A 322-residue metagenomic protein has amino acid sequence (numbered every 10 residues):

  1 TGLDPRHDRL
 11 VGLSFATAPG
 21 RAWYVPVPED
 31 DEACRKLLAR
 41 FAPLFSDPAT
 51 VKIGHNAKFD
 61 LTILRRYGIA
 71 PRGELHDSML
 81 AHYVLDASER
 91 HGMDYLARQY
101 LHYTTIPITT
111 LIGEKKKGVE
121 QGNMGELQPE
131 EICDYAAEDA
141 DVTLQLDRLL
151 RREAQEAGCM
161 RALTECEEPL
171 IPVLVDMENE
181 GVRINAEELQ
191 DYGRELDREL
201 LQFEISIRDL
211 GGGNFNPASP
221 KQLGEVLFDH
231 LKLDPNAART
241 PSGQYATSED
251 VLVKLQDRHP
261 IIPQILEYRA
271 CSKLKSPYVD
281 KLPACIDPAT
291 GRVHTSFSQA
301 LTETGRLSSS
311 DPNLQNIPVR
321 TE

Functional and structural regions predicted by a protein language model:
T1-E29, S46, H55-A57, R72 (+6 more regions): Conserved "right-hand" nucleotidyltransferase catalytic core of DNA-directed polymerases
A33-A49: Short, basic/hydrophobic alpha-helical segments
K52: Switch/coupling segment of Walker-type NTPase motor domains
F59-R66, V226: Phosphate- and divalent-cation-binding pockets in alpha/beta enzyme and binding domains that engage nucleotide-derived
Y67-P71: Helix-loop-beta element that forms the nucleotide-linked donor phosphate-binding surface in glycosyltransferases
L80-L85: Long, compositionally biased intrinsically disordered terminal regions
